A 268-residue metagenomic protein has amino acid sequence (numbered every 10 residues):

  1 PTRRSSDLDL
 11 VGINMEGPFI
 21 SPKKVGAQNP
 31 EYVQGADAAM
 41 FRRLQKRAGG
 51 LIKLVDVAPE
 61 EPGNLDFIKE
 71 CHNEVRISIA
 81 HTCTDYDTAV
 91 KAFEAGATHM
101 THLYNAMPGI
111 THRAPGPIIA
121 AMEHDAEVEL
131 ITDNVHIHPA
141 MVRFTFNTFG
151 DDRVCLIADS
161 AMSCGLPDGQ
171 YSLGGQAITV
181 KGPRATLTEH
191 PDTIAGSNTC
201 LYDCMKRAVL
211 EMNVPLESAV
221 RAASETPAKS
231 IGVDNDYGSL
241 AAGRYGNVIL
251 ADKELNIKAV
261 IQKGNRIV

Functional and structural regions predicted by a protein language model:
P1-S5: Short, small-residue-biased leader/transition segments that mark boundaries at the very start of proteins
L8-Q28: Metal-cofactor-binding active-site regions of metalloenzymes
S21-G49: Conserved phosphate-binding/catalytic loop of the ribokinase/pfkB sugar-kinase fold
Q34-A38, E61-L65, Y86, T111-P115 (+5 more regions): Electropositive phosphate-/nucleotide-binding environments in soluble metabolic enzymes
R42-D168: Active-site core of metal-dependent hydrolases
P117-E129, F146-A158, C164-A251: His/Asp/Glu-enriched, well-ordered alpha-helical/loop segment that forms or immediately abuts the divalent-metal
E254-I261: Short, Lys/Arg- and Gly-enriched loop/turn segments at beta-strand edges
